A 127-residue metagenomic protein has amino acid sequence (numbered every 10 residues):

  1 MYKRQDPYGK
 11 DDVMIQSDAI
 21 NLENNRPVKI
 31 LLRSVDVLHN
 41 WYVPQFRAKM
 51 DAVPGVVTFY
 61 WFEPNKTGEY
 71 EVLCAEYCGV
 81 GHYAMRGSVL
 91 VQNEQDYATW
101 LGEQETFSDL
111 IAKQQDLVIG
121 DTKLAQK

Functional and structural regions predicted by a protein language model:
K3-K127: Non-transmembrane, membrane-proximal soluble domains of secreted or membrane proteins
